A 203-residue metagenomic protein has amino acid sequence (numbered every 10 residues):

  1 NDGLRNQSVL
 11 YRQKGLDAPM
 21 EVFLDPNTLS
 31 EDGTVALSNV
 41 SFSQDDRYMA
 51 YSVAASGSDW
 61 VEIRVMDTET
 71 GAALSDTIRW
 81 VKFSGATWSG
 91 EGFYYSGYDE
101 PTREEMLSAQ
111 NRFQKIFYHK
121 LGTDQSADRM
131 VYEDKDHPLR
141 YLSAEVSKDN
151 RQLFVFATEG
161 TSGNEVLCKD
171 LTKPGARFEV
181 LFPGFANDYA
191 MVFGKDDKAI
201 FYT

Functional and structural regions predicted by a protein language model:
N1-T203: Beta-propeller folds
